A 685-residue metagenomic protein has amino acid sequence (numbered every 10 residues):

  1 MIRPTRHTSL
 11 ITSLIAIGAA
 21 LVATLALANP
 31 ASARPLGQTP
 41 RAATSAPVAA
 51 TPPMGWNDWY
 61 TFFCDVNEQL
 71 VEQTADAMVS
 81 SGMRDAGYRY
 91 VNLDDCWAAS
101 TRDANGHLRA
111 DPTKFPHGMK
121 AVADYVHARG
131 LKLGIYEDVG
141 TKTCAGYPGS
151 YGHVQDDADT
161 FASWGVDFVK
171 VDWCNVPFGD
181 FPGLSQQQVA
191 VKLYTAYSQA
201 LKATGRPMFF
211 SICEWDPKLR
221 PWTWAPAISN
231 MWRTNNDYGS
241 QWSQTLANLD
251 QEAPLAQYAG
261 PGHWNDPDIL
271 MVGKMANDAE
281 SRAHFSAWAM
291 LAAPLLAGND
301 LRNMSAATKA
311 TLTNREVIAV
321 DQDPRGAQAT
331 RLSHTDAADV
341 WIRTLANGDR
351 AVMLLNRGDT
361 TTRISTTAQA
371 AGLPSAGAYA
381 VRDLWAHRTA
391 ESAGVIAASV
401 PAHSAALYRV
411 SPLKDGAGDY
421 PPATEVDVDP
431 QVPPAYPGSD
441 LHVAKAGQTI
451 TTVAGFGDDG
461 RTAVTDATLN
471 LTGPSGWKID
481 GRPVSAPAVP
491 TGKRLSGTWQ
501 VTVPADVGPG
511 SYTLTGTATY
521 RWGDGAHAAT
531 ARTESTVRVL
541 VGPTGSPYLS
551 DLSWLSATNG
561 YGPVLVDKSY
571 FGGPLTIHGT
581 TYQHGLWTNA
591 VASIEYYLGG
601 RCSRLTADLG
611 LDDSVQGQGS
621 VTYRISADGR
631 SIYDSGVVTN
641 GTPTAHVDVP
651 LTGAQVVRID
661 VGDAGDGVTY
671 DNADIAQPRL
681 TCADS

Functional and structural regions predicted by a protein language model:
M1-P35: Secretory targeting and sorting signals
T74, M78-L184: Aromatic-lined carbohydrate-binding/catalytic grooves of carbohydrate-active enzymes
H153-D156, K202, R206-D300, D321: Glycan-recognition surfaces
W288-L291, L296-G298, H334-L373: Carbohydrate-binding surface patches
G348-L354, A446-T462: Short beta-strand elements of extracellular/lumenal beta-sandwich folds
S392-P422: C-terminal beta-strand-rich structural cap/linker in extracellular carbohydrate-active enzymes
T502-G508: Short, surface-exposed loop/turn segments at beta-strand-coil junctions that are enriched for proline with nearby
R538-S685: Gly-Asp-aromatic-enriched flexible segments
